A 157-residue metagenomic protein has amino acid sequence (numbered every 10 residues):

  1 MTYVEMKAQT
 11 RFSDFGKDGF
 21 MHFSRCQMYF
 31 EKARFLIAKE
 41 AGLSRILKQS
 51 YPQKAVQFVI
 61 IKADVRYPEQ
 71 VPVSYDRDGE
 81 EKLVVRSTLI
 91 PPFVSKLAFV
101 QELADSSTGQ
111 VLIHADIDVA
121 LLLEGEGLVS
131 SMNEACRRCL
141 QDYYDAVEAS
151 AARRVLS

Functional and structural regions predicted by a protein language model:
M1-K82, P92-S157: Terminal targeting signals and extreme-terminal segments of soluble enzymes
